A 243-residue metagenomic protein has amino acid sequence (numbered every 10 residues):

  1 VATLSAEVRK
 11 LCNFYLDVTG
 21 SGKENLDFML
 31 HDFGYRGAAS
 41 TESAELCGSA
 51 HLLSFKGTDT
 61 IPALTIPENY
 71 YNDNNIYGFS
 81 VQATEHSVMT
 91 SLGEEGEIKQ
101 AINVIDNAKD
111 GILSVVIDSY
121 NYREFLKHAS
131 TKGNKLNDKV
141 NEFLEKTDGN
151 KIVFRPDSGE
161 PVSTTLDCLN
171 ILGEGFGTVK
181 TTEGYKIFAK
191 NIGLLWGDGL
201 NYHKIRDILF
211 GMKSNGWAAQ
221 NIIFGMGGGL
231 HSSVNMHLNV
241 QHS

Functional and structural regions predicted by a protein language model:
V1-T182, N201-K204, G211: Buried, small/hydrophobic-residue-enriched core segments of structured protein domains
D157-S243: C-terminal active-site-proximal or functional interface alpha/beta core segments in diverse enzymes
